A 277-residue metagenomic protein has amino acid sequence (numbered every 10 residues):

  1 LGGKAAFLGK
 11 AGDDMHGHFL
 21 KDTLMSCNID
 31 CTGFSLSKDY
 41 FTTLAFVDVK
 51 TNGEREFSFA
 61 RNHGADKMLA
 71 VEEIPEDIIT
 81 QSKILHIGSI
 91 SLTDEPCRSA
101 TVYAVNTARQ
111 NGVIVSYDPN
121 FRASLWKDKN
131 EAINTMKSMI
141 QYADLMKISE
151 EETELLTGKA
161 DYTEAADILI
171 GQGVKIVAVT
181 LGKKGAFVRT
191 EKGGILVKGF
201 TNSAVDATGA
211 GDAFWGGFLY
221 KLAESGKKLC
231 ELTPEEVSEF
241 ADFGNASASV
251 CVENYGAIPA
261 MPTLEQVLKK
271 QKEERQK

Functional and structural regions predicted by a protein language model:
L1-G2, N28, G112, G173: Glycine-centered short loops/turns at secondary-structure junctions
K4, I114, L145, K175-I176: Proline-centered loop/turn at the N-terminus of a beta-strand
K4-I87, K269-K277: Conserved N-terminal subdomain of the carbohydrate kinase-like
T43, S89-T93, A248, N254-A257: Glycine-rich phosphate/pyrophosphate-binding beta-alpha loops
H63-E72, L125-E131, K159, L229-C230: Short gly/ser/thr-rich secondary-structure transition/capping motifs
P75, M136, A204: Acidic, amphipathic alpha-helical patches
I84, I90-I168, K184-G185: Conserved beta-alpha-beta core of the PfkB/ribokinase-like small-molecule kinase fold
N106, G158-K277: Conserved phosphate-binding/catalytic region of the ribokinase-like
